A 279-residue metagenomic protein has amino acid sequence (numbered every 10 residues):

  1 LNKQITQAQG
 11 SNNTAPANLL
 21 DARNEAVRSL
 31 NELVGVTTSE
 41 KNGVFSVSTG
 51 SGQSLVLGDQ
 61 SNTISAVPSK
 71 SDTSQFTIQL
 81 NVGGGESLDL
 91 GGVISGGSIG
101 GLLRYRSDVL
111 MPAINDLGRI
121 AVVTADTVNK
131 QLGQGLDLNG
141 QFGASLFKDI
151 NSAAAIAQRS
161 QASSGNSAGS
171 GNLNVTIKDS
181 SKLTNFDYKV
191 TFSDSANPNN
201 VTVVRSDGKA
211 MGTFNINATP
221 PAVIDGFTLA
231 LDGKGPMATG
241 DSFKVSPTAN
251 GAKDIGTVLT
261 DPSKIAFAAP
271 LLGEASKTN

Functional and structural regions predicted by a protein language model:
L1-N279: S/T-rich, low-complexity, solvent-exposed segments of bacterial secretion/appendage proteins
